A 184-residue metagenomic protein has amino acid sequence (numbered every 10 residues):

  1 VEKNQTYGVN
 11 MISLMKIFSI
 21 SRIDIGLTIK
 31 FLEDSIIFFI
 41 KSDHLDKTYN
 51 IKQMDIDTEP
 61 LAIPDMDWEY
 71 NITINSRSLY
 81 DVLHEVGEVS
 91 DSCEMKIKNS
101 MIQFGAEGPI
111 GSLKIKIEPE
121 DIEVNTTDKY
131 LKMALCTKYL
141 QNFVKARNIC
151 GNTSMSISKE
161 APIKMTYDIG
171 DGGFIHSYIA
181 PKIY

Functional and structural regions predicted by a protein language model:
V1-K47, W68-I117, V124-Y184: DNA polymerase processivity clamps
I40-K41, D46-I63: Conserved loop-to-helix interface motifs that mediate assembly, gating, or partner/ligand docking in ancient ring
M54-D57, I117-D121: Short acidic, glycine/tyrosine-flanked loop/strand segments centered on an H-E-D-like triad
